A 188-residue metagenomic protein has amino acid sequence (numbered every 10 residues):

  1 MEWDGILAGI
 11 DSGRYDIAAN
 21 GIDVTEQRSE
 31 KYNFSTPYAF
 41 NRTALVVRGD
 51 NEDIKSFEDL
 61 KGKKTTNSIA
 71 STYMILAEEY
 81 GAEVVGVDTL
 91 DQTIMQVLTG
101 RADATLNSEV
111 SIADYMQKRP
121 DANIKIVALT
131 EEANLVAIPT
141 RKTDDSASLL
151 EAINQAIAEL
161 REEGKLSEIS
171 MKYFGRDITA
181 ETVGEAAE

Functional and structural regions predicted by a protein language model:
M1-A8, E52, A70, V85-T99 (+1 more regions): Short helix-initiation/N-cap motifs at beta->coil->alpha
M1-D4, G13-T25, R48, S68-T72 (+3 more regions): Beta->alpha turn/N-cap motifs
M1-D59: Acidic, polar ligand-binding/catalytic clefts
G21-E30, L76-E79, D103-A133: A ligand-binding cleft/hinge motif common to bilobed small-molecule-binding domains
S35, A70-L90, I94, M116-P120: Ligand-binding cleft/hinge of the Venus flytrap
F40-V47, A113-N154, R176-E188: Periplasmic-binding protein-like
F57-A70: Short loop->beta-strand "edge-of-pocket" segments that line small-molecule binding or catalytic clefts across diverse
I75-V85, I124-I126, I157-E188: Ligand-binding clefts/hinges and TM-proximal coupling segments of bilobed small-molecule sensing domains
